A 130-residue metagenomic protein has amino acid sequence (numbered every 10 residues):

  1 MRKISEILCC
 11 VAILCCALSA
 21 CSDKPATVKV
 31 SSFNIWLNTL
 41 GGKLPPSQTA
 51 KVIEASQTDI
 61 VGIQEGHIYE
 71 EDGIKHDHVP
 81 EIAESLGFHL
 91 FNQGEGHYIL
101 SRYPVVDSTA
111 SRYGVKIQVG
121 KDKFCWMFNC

Functional and structural regions predicted by a protein language model:
M1-L8: Bacterial N-terminal signal peptides that target proteins for export
C9-A17: Bacterial N-terminal signal peptides
L18-E84: N-terminal, active-site-proximal structural segment of metallo-dependent hydrolase catalytic domains
G42, Q64-C130: Structured beta-strand-rich core segments of catalytic domains in phosphoester-bond hydrolases
